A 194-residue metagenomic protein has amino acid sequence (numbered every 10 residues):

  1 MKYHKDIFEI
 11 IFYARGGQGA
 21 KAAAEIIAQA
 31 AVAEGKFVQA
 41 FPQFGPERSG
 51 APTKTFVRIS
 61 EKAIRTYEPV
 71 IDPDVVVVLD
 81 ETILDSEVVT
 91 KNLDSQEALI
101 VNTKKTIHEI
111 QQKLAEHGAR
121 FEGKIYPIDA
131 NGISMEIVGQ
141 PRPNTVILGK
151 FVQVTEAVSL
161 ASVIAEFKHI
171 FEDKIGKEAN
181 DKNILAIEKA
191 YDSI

Functional and structural regions predicted by a protein language model:
M1-I194: Active-site cofactor/cluster-binding pocket
